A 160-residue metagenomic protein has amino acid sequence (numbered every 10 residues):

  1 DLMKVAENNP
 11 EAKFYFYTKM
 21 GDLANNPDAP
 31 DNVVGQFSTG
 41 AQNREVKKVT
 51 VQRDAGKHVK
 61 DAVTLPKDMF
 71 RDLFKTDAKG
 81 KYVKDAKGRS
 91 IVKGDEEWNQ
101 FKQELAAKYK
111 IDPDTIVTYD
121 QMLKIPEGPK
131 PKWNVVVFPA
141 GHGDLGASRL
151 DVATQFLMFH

Functional and structural regions predicted by a protein language model:
D1-H160: Class I S-adenosyl-L-methionine
